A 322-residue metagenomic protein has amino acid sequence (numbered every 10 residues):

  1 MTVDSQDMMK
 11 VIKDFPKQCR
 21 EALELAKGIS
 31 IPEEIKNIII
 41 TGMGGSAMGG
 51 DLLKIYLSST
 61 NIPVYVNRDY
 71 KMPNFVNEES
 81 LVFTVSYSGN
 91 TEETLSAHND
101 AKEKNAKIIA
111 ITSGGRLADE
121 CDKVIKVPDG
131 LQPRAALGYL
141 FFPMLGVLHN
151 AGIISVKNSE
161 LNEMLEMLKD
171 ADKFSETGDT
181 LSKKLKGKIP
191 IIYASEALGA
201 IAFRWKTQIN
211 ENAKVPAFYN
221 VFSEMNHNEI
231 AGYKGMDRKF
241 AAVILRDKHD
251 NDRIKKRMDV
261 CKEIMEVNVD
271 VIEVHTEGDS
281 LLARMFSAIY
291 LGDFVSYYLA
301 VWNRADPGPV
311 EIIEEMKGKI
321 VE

Functional and structural regions predicted by a protein language model:
D4-D7, V11, G45, A136 (+7 more regions): Catalytic cores of large soluble enzymes that bind and process phosphate-bearing ligands
D4-V11, Q18-K36, H149-A241, I320-E322: Active-site phosphate/pyrophosphate-binding segments
E33-D172, K183, K248-D252, K256-N268 (+1 more regions): Glycine-rich phosphate-binding loops that contact phosphosugars or nucleotide phosphates
R68-D69, V215-N226, D270-D279: A generic structural motif
G130-A135, M225-H227, E277-A283: A short acidic, often aromatic-flanked loop/helix-cap motif at beta-alpha or helix-coil junctions that lines enzyme
A231, M236-I312: C-terminal active-site/capping subdomain that shapes the small-molecule cofactor and substrate pocket of enzyme
V310-E322: A short, charged, Gly/Pro-tolerant segment at domain boundaries
